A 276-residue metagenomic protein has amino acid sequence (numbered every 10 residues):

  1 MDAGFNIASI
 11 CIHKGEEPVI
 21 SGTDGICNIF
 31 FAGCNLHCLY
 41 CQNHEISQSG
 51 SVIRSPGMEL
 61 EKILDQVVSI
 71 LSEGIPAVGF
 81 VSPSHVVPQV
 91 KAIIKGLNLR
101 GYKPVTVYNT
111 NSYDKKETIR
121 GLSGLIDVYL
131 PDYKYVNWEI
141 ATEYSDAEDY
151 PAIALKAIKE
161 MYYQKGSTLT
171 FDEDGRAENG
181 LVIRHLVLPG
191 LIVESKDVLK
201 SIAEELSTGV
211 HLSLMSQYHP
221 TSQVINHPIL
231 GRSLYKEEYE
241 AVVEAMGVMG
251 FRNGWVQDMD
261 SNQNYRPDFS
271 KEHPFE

Functional and structural regions predicted by a protein language model:
M1-V128, N137-W138: Conserved Radical SAM active-site core
C27, V78, T106-Y108, Y129-P131 (+3 more regions): Hydrophobic faces of well-ordered beta-strands that scaffold small-molecule active sites in alpha/beta enzyme cores
E45-S55, E143-E148, N226-S233: Short glycine-enriched, charge-decorated loop/helix-capping segments at active-site entrances that position
S47-Q48, V87, S112-K115, Y133-P151 (+3 more regions): Conserved radical SAM core fold
I94-V105, K156-Q164, K236-E244: Alpha-helix-loop-beta-strand connector modules within alpha/beta enzyme cores
S123-W138, G209-Y218: Non-cysteine beta-strand/loop elements that form the S-adenosyl-L-methionine
T142-D174: Anionic-ligand binding region
G166-E276: Auxiliary Fe-S-binding modules of radical SAM enzymes
